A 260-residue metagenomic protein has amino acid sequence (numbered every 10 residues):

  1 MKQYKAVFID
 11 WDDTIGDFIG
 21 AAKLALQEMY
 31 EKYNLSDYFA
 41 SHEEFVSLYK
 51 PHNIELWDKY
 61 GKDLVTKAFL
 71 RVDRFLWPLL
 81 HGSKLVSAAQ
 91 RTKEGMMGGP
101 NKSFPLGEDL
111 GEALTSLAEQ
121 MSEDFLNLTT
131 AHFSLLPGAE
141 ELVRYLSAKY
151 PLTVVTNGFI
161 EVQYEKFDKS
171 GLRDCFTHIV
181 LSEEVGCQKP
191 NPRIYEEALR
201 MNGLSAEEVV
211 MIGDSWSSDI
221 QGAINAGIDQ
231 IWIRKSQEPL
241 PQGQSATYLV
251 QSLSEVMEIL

Functional and structural regions predicted by a protein language model:
M1-S47, P51: Active-site neighborhood of HAD-like aspartate-dependent phosphohydrolases
M1-V7, G20, V86-A89, E140 (+3 more regions): Asp-based, Mg2+/Mn2+-dependent phosphohydrolase catalytic module
A22-Y30, Y49-N53, F75, S122-T129 (+1 more regions): Hydrophobic alpha-helical core bundles mediating ligand binding, dimerization, or RNAP-core interactions
M29-K32, E141-Y150: A short, Lys/Arg-enriched amphipathic alpha-helix followed by its capping loop at the start of a domain
P51-M96, N101-E123: A metal-dependent, Asp-based hydrolase signature
L85, N101, D109, L126-T130 (+2 more regions): Conserved acidic, metal-coordinating active-site core of Asp-based, Mg2+-dependent phosphoryl-transfer enzymes
F133: Phosphate/Mg2+-binding loops and adjacent switch elements in nucleotide/diphosphate-handling enzyme cores
L136-P137: Active-site core of PLP-dependent enzymes with the aminotransferase class I/II
